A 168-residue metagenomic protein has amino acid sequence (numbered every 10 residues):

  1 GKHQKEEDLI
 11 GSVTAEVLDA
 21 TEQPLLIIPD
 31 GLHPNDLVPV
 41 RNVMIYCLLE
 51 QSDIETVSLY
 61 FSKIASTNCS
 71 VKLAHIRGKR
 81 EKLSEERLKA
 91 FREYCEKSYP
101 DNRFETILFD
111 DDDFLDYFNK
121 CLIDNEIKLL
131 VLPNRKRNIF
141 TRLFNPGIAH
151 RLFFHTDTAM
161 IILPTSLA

Functional and structural regions predicted by a protein language model:
G1, K72-I76, V131-N134: Short beta-strands and strand-loop turn motifs
G1-L59, F154-A168: Intrinsically disordered or low-complexity boundary/linker segments at protein termini and domain junctions
I10-V13, E86-F91, F144-A149: Charged helix-capping and loop-helix junction motifs
P34, K79-L83, N138-I139: Short, small-residue-enriched loops and turns at beta-alpha junctions that line or gate enzyme active sites
V38, E55-V57, K82-E86, Y117-N119 (+1 more regions): Short, well-ordered secondary-structure micro-motifs
R41, C69, K128: Short acidic/polar active-site loop segments enriched in Thr and Asp
Q51-P100: Redox- and metal-dependent alpha/beta enzyme cores, enriched for Fe-S-associated oxidoreductases and cofactor-handling
S98-H150, F154, T158, T165-A168: Structural beta-alpha unit
